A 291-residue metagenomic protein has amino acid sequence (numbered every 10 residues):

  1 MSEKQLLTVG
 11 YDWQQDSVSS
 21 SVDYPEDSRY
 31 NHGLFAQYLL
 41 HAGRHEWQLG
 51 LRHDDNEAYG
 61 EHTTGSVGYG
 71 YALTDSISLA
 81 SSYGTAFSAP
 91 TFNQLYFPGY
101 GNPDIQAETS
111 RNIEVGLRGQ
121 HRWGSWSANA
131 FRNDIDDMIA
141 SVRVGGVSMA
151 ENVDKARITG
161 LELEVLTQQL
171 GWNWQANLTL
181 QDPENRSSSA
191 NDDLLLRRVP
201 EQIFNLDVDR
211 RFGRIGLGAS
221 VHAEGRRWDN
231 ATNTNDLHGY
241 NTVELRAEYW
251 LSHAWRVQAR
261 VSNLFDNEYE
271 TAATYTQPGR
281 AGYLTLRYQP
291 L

Functional and structural regions predicted by a protein language model:
M1-A72, S127, Q175: Face-selective signature of the C-terminal outer-membrane beta-barrel domain
E3-L7, H41-E46, R132-D134, N152-A231 (+3 more regions): Gram-negative outer-membrane beta-barrel transporters
V9-Q15, L49-H53, V67-Y69, S81-T85 (+5 more regions): Transmembrane beta-barrel strands of outer-membrane/channel proteins
Q14-V18, D54-A58, S76, G84-P90 (+7 more regions): Structural signature of outer-membrane beta-barrel domains
V18-E26, G50-D55, F97-P103, N112 (+5 more regions): Extracellular loop and loop/strand-boundary signature of outer-membrane beta-barrel proteins
R29-F35, H62-T64, S110-E114, A156-E164 (+3 more regions): Transmembrane beta-barrel architecture of outer-membrane proteins
S78, S82-D136, A140-Q169, L196-Q202 (+2 more regions): Outer-membrane beta-barrel signature, preferentially recognizing the C-terminal barrel domain of Gram-negative
G116-R118, P278-L291: Outer-membrane beta-barrel "beta-signal"
